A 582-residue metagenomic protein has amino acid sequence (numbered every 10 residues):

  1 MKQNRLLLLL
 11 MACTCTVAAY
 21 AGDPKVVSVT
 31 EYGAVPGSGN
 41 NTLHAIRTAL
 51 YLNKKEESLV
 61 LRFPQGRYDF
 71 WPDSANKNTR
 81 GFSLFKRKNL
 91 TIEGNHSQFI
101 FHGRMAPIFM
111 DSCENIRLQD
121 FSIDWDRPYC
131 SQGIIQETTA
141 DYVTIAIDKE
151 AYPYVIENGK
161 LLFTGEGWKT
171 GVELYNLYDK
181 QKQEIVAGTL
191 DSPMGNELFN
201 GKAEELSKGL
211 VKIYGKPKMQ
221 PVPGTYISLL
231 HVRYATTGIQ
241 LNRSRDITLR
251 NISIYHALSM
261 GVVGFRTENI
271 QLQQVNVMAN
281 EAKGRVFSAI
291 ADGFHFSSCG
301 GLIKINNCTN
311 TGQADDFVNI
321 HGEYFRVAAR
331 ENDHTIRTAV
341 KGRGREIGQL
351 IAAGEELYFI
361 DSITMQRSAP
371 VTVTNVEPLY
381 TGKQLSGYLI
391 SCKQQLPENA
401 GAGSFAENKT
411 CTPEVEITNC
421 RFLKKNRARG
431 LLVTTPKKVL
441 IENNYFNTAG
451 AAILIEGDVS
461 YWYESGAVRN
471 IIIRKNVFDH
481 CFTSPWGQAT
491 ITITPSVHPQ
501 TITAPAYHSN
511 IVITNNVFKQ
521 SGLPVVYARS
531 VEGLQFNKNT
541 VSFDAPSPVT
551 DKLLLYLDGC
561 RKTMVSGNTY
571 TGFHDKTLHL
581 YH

Functional and structural regions predicted by a protein language model:
M1-P24: Bacterial Sec-dependent N-terminal signal peptides
A21-A45: Right-handed parallel beta-helix/beta-solenoid
V27, L59-L61, Y68, F82 (+29 more regions): Solenoid scaffold repeats with emphasis on beta-solenoid/beta-helix
E31-G33, L43-Y51, E56-L90, N95-F109 (+3 more regions): N-terminal extracellular ligand-recognition/capping segment immediately after the signal peptide
S58, P72-D73, F101-P107, R127-S131 (+12 more regions): Short glycine/acidic-rich loop motifs that flank beta-strands on beta-rich extracellular proteins
F101, D126, D148-E205, E346-G382: Ser/Thr/Gly-rich low-complexity blocks that favor extended beta-strand/coil architectures
I185-Y234, R367-N419, L423-K425, L432: Small/polar beta-strand repeat architecture
